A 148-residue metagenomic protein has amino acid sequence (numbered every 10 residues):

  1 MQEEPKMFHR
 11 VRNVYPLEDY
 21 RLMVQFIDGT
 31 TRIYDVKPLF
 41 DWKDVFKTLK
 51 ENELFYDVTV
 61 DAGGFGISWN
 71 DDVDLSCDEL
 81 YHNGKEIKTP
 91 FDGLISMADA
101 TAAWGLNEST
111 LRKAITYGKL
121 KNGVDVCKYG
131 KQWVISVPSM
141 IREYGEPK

Functional and structural regions predicted by a protein language model:
M1-Q132, S136-K148: Motif-centric detector for short Cys/His coordination patterns
